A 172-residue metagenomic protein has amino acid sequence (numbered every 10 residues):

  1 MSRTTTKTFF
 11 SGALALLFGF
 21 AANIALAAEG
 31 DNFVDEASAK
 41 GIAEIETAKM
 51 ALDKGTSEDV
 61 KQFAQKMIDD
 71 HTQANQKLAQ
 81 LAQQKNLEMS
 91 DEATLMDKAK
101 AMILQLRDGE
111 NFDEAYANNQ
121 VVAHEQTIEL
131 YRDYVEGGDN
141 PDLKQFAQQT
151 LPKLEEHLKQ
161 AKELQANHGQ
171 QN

Functional and structural regions predicted by a protein language model:
S2-N172: His/Met- and acidic-residue-enriched segments that coordinate or traffic transition-metal cofactors and support
